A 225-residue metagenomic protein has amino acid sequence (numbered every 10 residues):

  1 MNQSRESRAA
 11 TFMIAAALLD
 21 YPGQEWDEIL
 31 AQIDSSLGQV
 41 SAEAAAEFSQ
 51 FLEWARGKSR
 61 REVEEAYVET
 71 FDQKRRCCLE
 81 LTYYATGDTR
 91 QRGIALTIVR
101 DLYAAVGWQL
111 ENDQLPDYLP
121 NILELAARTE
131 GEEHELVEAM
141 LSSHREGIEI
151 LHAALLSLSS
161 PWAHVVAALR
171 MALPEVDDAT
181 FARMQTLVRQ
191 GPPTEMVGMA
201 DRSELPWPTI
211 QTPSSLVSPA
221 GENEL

Functional and structural regions predicted by a protein language model:
M1-L225: Charged, alpha-helix-forming regions
